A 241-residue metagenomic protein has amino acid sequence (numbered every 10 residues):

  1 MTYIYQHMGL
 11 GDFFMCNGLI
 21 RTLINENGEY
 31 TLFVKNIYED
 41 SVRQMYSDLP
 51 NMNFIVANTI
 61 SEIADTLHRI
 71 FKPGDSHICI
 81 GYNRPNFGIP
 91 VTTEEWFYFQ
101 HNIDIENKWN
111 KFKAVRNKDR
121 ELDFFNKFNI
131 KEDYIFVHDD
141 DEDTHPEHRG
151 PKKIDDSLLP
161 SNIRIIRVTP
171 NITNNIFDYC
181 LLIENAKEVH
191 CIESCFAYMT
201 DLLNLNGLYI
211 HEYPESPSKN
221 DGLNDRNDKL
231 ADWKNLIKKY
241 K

Functional and structural regions predicted by a protein language model:
M1-K241: Catalytic machinery of carbohydrate-active enzymes, primarily nucleotide-sugar-dependent glycosyltransferases
